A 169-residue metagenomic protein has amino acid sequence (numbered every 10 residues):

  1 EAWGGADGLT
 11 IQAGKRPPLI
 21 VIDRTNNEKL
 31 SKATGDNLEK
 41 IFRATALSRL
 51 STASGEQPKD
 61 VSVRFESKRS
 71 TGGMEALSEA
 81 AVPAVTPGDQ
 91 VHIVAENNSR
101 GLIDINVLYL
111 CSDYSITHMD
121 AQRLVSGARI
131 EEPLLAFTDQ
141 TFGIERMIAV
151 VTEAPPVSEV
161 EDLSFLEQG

Functional and structural regions predicted by a protein language model:
E1-G169: Secretory-pathway glycoprotein ectodomains that are cysteine- and/or Ser/Thr/Pro-rich
